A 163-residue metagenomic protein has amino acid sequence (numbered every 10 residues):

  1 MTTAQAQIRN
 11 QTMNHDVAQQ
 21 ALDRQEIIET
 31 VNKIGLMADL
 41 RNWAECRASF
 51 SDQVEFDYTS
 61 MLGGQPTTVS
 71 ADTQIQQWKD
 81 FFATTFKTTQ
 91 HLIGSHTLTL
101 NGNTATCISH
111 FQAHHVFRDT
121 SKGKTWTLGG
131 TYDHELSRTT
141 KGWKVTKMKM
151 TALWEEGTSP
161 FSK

Functional and structural regions predicted by a protein language model:
T2-D52: Short, low-complexity N-terminal intrinsically disordered segments enriched in polar/charged residues
T2-H15, A83-K163: A beta-strand edge to alpha-helix "cap/lid" segment located at domain peripheries
Q5, Q20-A21, Q25-I27, E55 (+4 more regions): Hydrophobic, well-ordered secondary-structure segments that either form specific early membrane-associated helices used
V17, A21, Q65-T68, G123: Charge-dense, low-complexity intrinsically disordered segments
L36-M37, A71, D119, E135: Intrinsically disordered, low-complexity regions enriched in Ser/Pro/Gly/Gln/His and often acidic
W43, R47-Q112: A solvent-exposed, acidic/Ser-Thr-rich amphipathic alpha-helical stretch
